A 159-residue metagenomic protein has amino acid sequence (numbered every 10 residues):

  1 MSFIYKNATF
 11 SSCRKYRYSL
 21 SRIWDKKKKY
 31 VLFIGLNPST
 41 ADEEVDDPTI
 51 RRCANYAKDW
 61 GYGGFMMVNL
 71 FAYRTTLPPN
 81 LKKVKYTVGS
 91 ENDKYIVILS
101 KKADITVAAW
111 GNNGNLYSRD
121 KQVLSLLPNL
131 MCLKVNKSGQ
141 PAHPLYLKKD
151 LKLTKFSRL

Functional and structural regions predicted by a protein language model:
M1-D47: Active-site and ligand/interface coordination hotspots across diverse enzymes and nucleic-acid-associated assemblies
Y30, G63-G64, I105, N129: Residues at the starts of beta-strands that form the adenosine-phosphate
P38, A72, N113-G114: Short, glycine/serine-rich, charged loops/turns that create anion-binding and catalytic segments at active sites
S39-G61: A short mixed-secondary-structure module that forms the rim of ligand-binding clefts
R51, A72-Y73, V84-T87: Extended terminal accessory/targeting regions
G63-P79: Short connector loops at secondary-structure junctions
L81-L159: Glycine/proline-rich loop-helix segments at beta-alpha junctions forming the active-site rim of enzyme cores
